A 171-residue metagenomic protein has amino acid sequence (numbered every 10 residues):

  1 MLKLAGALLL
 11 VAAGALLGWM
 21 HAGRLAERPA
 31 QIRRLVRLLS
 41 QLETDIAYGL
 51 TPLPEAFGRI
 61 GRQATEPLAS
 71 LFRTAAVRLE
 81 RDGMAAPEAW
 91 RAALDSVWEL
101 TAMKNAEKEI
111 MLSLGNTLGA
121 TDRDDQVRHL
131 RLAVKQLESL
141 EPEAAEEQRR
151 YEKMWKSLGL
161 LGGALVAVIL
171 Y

Functional and structural regions predicted by a protein language model:
M1-L8, W98, K104: Acidic, low-complexity proline/glycine-rich segments
K3-R78: Juxtamembrane/interface alpha-helical elements of multi-pass membrane proteins
G6-L17, P142-Y171: Bilayer-spanning, highly hydrophobic alpha-helical transmembrane segments
G14-H21, L25, L35, T51 (+5 more regions): Generic signal for short, ordered secondary-structure residues within or immediately flanking folded domains
E27, S113-L160: Membrane-interface, cytosolic juxtamembrane amphipathic helix immediately N-terminal to a transmembrane helix, enriched
Q41, R78, S96, Q136 (+1 more regions): Solvent-exposed, charged/polar functional surfaces in cytosolic regulatory/catalytic domains
D45, L50-R123: Glycine- and small-hydrophobic-enriched helix-loop-helix hairpins
